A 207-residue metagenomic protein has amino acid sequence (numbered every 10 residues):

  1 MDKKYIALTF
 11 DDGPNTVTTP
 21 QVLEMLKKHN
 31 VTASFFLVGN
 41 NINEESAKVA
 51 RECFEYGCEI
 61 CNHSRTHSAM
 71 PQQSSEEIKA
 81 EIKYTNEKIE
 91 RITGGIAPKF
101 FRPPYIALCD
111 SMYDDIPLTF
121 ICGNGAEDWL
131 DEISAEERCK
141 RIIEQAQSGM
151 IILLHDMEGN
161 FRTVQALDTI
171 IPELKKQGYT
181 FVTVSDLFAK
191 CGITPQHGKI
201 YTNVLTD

Functional and structural regions predicted by a protein language model:
M1, K28-N30, I42-N43, F161-D207: C-terminal domain-boundary segment and adjacent tail
M1-P71, E77, Y84, K88 (+1 more regions): Active-site beta->alpha N-cap acidic-glycine motif
F10-D12, L37-G39, N62-S64, R102-Y105 (+3 more regions): A cross-domain feature marking catalytic cores of carbohydrate-active enzymes and several ubiquitous metabolic/repair
N15-T18, H67-M70, I106-S111, E127 (+1 more regions): Active-site environment of divalent metal-dependent phosphoester hydrolases
T19-P20, S46-A47, S75, Y113 (+2 more regions): Conserved strand-to-helix beginnings and helix N-cap segments that scaffold or border functional pockets
L23-T32, E59, S75-I106, K140-H155 (+1 more regions): CE4/NodB-like, metal-dependent polysaccharide N-deacetylase domain that modifies extracellular/periplasmic N-acetylated
S68-Q73, D128, L154, I193: A short acidic, helix-capping loop that chelates divalent metal ions and anchors anionic groups
A107-Q145, Y179-K190: His/Asp/Glu-enriched short active-site or ligand-binding loop at hydrolase and phosphoryl-transfer sites
